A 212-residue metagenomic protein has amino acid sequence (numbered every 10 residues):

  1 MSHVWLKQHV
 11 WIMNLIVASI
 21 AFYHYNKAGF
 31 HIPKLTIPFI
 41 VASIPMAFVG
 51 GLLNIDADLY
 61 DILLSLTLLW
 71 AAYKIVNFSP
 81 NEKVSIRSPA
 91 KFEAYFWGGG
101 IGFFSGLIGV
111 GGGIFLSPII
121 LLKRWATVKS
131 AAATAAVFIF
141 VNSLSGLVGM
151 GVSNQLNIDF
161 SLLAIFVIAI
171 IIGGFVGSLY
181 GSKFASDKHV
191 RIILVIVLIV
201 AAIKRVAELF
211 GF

Functional and structural regions predicted by a protein language model:
M1-W5, F115-S130: Interfacial segments of multi-pass membrane proteins
S2-H3, I20-F104, L122, V152-F212: Juxtamembrane transmembrane-helix boundary motif
K7-N14, I44, A132-F140, L198: Transmembrane helix-bundle signature of multi-pass membrane transporters/permeases
H9-Y23, L69, G112-L121, V148: Hydrophobic, membrane-facing alpha-helical anchors
I12-M13, A135-G151, S161-G173: A small-residue-rich subset of transmembrane alpha-helices
M13, Y73, I108, V141-S145 (+1 more regions): Residue-level micro-sites within transmembrane alpha helices that shape and flank functional polar/acidic positions
A94, F115-I119, A136-I139, S143: Non-catalytic alpha-helical scaffold/packing segments enriched in small hydrophobic residues
S105-G112: Short helix-coil transition sites and intra-membrane helix breaks within transmembrane domains of multi-pass
